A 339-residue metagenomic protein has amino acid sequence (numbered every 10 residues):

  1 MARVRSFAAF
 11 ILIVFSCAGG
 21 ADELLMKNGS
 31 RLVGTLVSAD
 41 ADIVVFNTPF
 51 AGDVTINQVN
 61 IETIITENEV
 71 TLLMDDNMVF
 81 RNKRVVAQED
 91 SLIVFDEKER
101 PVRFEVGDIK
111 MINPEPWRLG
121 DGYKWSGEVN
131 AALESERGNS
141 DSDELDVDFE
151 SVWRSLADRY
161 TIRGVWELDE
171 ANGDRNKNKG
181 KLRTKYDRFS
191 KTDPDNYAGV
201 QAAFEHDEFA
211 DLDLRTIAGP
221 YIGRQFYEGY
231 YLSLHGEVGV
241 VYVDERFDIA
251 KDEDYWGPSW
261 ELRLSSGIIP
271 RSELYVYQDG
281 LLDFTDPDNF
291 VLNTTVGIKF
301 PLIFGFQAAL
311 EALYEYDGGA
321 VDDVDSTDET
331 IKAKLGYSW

Functional and structural regions predicted by a protein language model:
G20-R154, R159, R163: Compositionally biased alpha-helical segments
W125, D141-L145, N176-G180, L214-A218 (+5 more regions): Residues that define the transmembrane beta-barrel architecture of outer-membrane proteins
V129-L133, F149, I162-L168, T184 (+6 more regions): Transmembrane beta-barrel strands of outer-membrane/channel proteins
A132-G138, R154-L156, E167-G173, F189-K191 (+6 more regions): Sequence/structural signature of outer-membrane beta-barrel proteins
L156-I162, K191-A198, G229-L234, G267-L274 (+1 more regions): Repeated loop/turn-to-beta-strand initiation elements of outer-membrane beta-barrel proteins
G219, G223, Y231-L282: Detector for outer-membrane/organellar transmembrane beta-barrel domains, recognizing the amphipathic beta-strand
P301, T327-W339: Outer-membrane beta-barrel "beta-signal"
